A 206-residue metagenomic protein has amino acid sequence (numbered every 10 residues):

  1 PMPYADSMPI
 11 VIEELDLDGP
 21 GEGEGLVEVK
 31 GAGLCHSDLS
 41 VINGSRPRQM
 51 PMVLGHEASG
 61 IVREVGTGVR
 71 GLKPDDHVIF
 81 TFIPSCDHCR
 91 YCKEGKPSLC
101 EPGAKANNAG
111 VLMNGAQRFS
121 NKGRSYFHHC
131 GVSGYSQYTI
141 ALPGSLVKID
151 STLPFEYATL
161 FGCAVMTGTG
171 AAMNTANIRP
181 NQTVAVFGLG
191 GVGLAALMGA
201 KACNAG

Functional and structural regions predicted by a protein language model:
M2-P9: Extracellular beta-rich ligand/substrate-recognition surface
A5, D16-L17, Q49-G55, F127-G131 (+1 more regions): Short Gly/Pro-enriched turn/cap motifs at secondary-structure boundaries
L17-A32, N43-K93, S98, A106 (+1 more regions): Glycine-rich beta-strand-centered segment in the early N-terminal region that forms part of a ligand/cofactor-binding
A32-G33, G190: Proline-glycine-enriched beta-turn/loop adjacent to the NAD(P) cofactor-binding site in Rossmann-like oxidoreductases
S37-N43: Cytochrome P450 core scaffold surrounding the K-helix E-X-X-R motif and the conserved "meander" helix-loop region
F82-G144: Cysteine-cluster motifs in flexible loop/terminal segments that predominantly coordinate metals
Q137-Y138, G144-L146, D150-G206: Mid-domain Rossmann-like dinucleotide-binding core that forms the NAD(H)/NADP(H) cofactor-binding site
